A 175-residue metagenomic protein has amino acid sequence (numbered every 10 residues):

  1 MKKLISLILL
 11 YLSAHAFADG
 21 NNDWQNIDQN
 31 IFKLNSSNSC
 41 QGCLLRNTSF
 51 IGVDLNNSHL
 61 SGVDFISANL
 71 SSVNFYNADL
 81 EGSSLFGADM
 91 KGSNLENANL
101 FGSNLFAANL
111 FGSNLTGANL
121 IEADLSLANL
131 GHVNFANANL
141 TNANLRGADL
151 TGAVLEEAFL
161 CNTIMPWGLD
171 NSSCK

Functional and structural regions predicted by a protein language model:
M1-L4: Positively charged n-region of N-terminal signal peptides that target proteins for export
S13-A14: N-terminal signal peptide c-region/cleavage motif recognized by signal peptidases
D19-K175: Tandem repeat scaffolds
